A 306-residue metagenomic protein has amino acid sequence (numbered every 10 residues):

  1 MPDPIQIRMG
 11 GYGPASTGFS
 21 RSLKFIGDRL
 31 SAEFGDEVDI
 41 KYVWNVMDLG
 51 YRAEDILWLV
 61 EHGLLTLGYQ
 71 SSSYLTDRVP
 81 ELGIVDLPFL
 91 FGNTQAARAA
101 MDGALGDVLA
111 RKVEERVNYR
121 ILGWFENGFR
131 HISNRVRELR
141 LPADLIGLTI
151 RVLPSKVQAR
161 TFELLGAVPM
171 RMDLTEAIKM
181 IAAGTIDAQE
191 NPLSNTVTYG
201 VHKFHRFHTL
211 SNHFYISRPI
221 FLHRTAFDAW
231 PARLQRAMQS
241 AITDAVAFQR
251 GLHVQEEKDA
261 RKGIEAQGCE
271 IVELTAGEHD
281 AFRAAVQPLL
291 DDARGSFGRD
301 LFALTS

Functional and structural regions predicted by a protein language model:
M1-T94, E114-E115, Y119-S306: N-terminal secretory/targeting leader peptides
G92-R116: A gly/proline- and charged-residue-enriched helix-loop-helix capping module
